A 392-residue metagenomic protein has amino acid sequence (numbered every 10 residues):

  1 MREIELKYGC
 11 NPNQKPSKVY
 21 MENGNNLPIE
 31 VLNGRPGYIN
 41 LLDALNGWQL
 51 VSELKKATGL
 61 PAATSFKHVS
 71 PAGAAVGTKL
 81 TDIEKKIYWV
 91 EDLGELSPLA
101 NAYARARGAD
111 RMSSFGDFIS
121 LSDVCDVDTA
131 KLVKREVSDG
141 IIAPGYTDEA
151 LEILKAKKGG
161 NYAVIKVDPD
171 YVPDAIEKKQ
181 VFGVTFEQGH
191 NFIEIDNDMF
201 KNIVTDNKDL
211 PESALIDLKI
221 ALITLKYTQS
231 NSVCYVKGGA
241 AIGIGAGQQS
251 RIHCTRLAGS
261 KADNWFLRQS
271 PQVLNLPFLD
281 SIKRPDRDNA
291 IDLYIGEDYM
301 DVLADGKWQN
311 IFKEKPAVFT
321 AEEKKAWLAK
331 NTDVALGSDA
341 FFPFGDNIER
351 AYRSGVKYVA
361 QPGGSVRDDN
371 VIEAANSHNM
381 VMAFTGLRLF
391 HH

Functional and structural regions predicted by a protein language model:
M1-M199, A214-S232: Active-site loops and adjacent core secondary-structure elements that bind or stabilize anionic groups
N23-R35, A109-F115, G189-K208, D286-K307 (+2 more regions): Gly-rich Lys/Arg/Thr-decorated short loops/hinges at beta-loop-alpha junctions or inter-strand turns that position
P36, N40, G247, A340 (+1 more regions): Alpha-helix N-cap/helix-initiation motif
E53, Y227, N264-R268, R353 (+1 more regions): Conserved helix-loop functional segments at active or binding sites
A57-S65, V164-V167, S230-K237, L267-L279 (+1 more regions): Flexible, glycine/charged-enriched surface loops at secondary-structure junctions
S70, C125, K237-A240, F342 (+1 more regions): Active-site-proximal loop/turn and secondary-structure-junction residues that shape catalytic pockets, frequently
A72-R111, I242-F341, G345: Glycine- and Gly-Pro-enriched alpha-helical subdomains that act as flexible, kink-prone "lid/hinge" or packing modules
D117, L121-S122, R135-I165, D170-V172 (+4 more regions): C-terminal binding/interaction regions
